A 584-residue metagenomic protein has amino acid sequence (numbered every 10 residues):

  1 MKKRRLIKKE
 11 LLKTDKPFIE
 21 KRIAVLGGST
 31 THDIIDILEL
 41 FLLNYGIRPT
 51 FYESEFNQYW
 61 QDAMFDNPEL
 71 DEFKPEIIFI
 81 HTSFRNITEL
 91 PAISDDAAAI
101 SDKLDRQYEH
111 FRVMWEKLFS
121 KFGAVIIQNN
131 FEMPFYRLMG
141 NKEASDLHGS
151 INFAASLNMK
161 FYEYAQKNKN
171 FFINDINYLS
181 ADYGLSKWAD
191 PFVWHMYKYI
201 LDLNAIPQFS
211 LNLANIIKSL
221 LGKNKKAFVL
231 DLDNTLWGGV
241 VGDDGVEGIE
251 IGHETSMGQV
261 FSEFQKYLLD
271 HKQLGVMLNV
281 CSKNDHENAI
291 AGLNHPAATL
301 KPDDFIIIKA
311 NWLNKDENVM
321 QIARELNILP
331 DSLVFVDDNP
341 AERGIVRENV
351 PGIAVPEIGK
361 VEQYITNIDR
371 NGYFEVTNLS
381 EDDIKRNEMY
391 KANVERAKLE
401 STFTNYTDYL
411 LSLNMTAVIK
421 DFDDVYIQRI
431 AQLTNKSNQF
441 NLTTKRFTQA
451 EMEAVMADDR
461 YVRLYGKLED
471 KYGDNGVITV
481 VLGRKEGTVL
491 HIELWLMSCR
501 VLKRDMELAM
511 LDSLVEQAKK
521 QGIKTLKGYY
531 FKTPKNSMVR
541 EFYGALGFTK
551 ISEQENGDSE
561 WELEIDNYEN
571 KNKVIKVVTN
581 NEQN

Functional and structural regions predicted by a protein language model:
L12-E20, I37, Y45-G46, T50-S54 (+2 more regions): Alpha-helical cap/lid subdomain in secreted, periplasmic, or secretory-pathway luminal O-acyl-processing enzymes
P17-D36, D233-L236: Catalytic nucleophile-elbow at a beta strand-turn-alpha helix junction centered on a G-D-S/GDSL motif, marking
K226-V241: Asp-based phosphoryl-transfer active-site loop
E263-N294, I308-A310, V346, L442-F447 (+3 more regions): Substrate-recognition element of Asp-dependent hydrolases with the DxDx(T/V) motif
V319-P340, V346: Conserved Lys-Pro-Asp/Glu-containing loop-to-beta segment of HAD-superfamily phosphomonoesterases, centered on
R347, P351-L413, E516-N584: Terminal substrate-recognition subdomain of acyl/acetyltransferases
V418-R500: A conserved beta-strand-loop-helix scaffold within acyl/acetyltransferase catalytic domains
K471, V477-Q554: Acyl-donor binding region in acyl/amide transferases
